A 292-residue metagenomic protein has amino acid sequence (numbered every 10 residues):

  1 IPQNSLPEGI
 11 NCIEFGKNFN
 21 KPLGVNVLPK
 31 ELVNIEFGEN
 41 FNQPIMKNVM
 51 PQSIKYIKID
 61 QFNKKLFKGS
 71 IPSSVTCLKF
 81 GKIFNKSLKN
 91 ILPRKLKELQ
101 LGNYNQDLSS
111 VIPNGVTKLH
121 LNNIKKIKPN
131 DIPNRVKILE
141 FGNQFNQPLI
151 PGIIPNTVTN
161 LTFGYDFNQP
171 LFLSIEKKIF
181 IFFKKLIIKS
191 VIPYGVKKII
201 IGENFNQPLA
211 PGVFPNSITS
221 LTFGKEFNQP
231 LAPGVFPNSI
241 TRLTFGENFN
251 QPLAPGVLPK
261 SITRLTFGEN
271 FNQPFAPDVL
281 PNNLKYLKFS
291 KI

Functional and structural regions predicted by a protein language model:
I1-N4, K285-I292: Low-complexity/repetitive intrinsically disordered segments
I1-P7, K21-L28, Q43-M50, K65-I71 (+10 more regions): Short, T/G/N/S-enriched strand-turn elements that build extracellular solenoid repeat scaffolds
L6-C12, L28-N34, M50-Y56, P72-C77 (+10 more regions): Leucine-rich repeat
I13-K21, E36-Q43, Y56-K64, K79-N85 (+10 more regions): Concave beta-strand-loop units of leucine-rich repeat
